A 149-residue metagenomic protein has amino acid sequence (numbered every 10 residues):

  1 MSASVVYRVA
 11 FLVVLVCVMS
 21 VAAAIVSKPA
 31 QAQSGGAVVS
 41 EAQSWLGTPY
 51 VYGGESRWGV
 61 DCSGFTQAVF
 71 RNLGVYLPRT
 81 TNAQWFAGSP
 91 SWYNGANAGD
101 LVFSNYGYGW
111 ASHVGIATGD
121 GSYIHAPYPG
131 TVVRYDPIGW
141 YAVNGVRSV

Functional and structural regions predicted by a protein language model:
M1-S34: N-terminal secretion targeting segments of exported proteins
G35-W45: Short N-terminal segments immediately surrounding and downstream of signal-peptide cleavage
Q43, I116-A117, R147: Well-ordered beta-strand positions
S44-A98: Catalytic cysteine-centered active-site loop
V75-R134: ...with weaker cross-activation on analogous glycine-rich loops/strands in unrelated enzymes
W140-V149: Short, low-complexity, Pro/Ser/Thr/Gly-rich segments in the mature regions of secreted, periplasmic
